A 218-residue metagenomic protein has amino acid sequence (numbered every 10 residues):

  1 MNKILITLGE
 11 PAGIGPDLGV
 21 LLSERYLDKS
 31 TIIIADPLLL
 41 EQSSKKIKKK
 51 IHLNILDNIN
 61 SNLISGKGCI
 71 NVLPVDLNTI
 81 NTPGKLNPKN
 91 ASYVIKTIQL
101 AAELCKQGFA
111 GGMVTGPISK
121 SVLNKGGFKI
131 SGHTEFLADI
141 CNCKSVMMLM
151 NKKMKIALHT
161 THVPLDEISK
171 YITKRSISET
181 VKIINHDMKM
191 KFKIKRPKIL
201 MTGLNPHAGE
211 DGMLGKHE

Functional and structural regions predicted by a protein language model:
M1-G132, R175-E218: Contiguous, glycine/small-aliphatic-enriched amphipathic segments in soluble metabolic enzymes
F128-P164: Flexible loop/hinge segments that line or gate small-molecule binding clefts
E135-C143, V163-K189: Active-site glycine-rich loop that binds ribose-phosphate moieties when present
